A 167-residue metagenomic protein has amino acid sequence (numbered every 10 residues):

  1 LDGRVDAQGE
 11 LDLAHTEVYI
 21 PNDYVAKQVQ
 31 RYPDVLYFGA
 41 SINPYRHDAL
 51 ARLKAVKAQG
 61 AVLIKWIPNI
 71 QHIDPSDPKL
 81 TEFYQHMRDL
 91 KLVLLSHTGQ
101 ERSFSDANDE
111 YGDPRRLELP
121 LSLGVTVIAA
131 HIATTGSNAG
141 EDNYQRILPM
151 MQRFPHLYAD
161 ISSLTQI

Functional and structural regions predicted by a protein language model:
G3-E110, S163: Active-site gating/metal-coordination segments in enzymes
V62-L63, S76-I167: Catalytic pocket-lining loop regions of alpha/beta-barrel enzymes, especially the amidohydrolase/enolase/GH5 lineages
